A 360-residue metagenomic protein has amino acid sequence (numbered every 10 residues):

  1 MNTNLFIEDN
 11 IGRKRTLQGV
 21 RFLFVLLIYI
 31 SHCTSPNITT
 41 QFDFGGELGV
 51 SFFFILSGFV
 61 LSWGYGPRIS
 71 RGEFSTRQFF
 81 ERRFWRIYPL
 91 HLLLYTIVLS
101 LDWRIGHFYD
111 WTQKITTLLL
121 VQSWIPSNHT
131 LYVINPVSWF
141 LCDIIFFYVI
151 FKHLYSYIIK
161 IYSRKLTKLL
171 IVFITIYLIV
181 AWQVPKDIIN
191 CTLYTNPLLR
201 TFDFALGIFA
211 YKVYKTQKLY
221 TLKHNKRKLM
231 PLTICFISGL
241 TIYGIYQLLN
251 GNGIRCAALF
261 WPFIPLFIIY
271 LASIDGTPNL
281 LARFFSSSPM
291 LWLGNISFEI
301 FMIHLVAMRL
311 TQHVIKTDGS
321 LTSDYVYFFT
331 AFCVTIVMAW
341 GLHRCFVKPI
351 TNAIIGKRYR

Functional and structural regions predicted by a protein language model:
M1-K14: Short, Lys/Arg-rich, polar N-terminal cytosolic tail immediately upstream of the first transmembrane signal-anchor
G12-R15, I38-V50, H129-D143, Q183-L206 (+2 more regions): Interfacial loop-to-helix transition and helix-capping segments at the boundaries of transmembrane helices
R21, E47-V50, F54, G66-D102 (+11 more regions): Transmembrane alpha-helical segments and their boundary/interface "anchor" motifs in multi-pass integral membrane
L26-C33, S100, V121-I125, V172-V184 (+3 more regions): Aromatic-anchored segments of alpha-helical transmembrane domains
S62-I69, S100-W103, H153-I161, F209-L219 (+4 more regions): Structural signal for the C-terminal ends of transmembrane alpha-helices and the immediately following loop
S70-R77, G106-F108, Y155-L166, Y214-R227 (+2 more regions): Membrane-interface helix-boundary motifs at transmembrane edges
D102, L119-I179, Y211, L342: Hydrophobic alpha-helical segments with transmembrane-like composition
F204, P231-K348: Alpha-helical transmembrane segments of multi-pass integral membrane proteins
